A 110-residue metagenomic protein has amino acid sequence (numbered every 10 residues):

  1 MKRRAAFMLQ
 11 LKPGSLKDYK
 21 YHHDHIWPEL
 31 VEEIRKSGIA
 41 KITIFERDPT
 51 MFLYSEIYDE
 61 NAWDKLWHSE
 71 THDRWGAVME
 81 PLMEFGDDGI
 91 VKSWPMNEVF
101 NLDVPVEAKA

Functional and structural regions predicted by a protein language model:
R3-D18: Short glycine-/aliphatic-rich beta-strand segments at the starts of folded cytosolic domains
Q10, Y54-E56, N101: Short, well-ordered beta-strand micro-motif
S15-I39: Short amphipathic alpha-helical segments
L16, L53, A62-D64: Intrinsically disordered, low-complexity acidic/polar segments
V31-F52, E56-E60: Short, glycine- and small/hydrophobic-rich beta-strand elements in well-ordered beta-sheets
S37-A40, Y58-W94: An amphipathic, aromatic/His-enriched active-site/gating alpha helix that lines ligand/cofactor pockets
G89-A110: Short, low-order "capping/linker" segments at domain edges
